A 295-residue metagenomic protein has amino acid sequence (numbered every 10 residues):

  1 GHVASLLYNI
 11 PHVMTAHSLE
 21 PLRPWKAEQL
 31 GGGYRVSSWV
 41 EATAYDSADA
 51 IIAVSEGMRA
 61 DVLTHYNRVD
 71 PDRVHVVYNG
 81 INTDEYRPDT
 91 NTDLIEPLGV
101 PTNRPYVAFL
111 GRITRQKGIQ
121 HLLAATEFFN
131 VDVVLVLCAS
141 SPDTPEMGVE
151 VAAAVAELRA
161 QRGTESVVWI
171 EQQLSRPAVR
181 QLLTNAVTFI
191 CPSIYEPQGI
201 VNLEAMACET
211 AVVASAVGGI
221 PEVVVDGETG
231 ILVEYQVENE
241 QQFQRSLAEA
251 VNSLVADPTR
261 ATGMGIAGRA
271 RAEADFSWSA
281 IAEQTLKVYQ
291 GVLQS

Functional and structural regions predicted by a protein language model:
G57, G80: Carbohydrate-associated surface elements
R87-V100: A short helix/loop element that forms part of the nucleotide-sugar donor recognition site in Leloir-type
P101-K117, L123-T126, V136-C138: Conserved donor-binding/catalytic core segment of Leloir-type glycosyltransferases
G148-P177: Nucleotide-activated donor-binding/catalytic signature segment of Leloir-type glycosyltransferases, i.e., the conserved
Q173, Q181-A186: Short alpha-helical donor nucleotide-sugar binding micro-motif in glycosyltransferases
I194: Aromatic "clamp/platform" in nucleotide-sugar-dependent glycosyltransferases that forms part of the donor/acceptor
A211-A214, V224: Short hydrophobic beta-strand element within catalytic cores of glycosyltransferases and related nucleotide-activated
P221-S253, T259-G263: Change "using UDP/GDP/dTDP sugars" to "using nucleotide sugars
